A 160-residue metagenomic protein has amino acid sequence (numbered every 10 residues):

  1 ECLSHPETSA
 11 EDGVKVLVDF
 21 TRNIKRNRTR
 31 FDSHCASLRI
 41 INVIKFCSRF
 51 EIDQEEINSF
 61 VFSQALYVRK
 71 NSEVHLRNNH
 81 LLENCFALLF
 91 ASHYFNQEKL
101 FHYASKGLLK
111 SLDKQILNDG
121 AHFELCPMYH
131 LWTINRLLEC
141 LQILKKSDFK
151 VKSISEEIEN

Functional and structural regions predicted by a protein language model:
E1-E159: Aromatic-lined, polymer-binding surfaces characteristic of secreted/periplasmic polysaccharide-degrading enzymes
